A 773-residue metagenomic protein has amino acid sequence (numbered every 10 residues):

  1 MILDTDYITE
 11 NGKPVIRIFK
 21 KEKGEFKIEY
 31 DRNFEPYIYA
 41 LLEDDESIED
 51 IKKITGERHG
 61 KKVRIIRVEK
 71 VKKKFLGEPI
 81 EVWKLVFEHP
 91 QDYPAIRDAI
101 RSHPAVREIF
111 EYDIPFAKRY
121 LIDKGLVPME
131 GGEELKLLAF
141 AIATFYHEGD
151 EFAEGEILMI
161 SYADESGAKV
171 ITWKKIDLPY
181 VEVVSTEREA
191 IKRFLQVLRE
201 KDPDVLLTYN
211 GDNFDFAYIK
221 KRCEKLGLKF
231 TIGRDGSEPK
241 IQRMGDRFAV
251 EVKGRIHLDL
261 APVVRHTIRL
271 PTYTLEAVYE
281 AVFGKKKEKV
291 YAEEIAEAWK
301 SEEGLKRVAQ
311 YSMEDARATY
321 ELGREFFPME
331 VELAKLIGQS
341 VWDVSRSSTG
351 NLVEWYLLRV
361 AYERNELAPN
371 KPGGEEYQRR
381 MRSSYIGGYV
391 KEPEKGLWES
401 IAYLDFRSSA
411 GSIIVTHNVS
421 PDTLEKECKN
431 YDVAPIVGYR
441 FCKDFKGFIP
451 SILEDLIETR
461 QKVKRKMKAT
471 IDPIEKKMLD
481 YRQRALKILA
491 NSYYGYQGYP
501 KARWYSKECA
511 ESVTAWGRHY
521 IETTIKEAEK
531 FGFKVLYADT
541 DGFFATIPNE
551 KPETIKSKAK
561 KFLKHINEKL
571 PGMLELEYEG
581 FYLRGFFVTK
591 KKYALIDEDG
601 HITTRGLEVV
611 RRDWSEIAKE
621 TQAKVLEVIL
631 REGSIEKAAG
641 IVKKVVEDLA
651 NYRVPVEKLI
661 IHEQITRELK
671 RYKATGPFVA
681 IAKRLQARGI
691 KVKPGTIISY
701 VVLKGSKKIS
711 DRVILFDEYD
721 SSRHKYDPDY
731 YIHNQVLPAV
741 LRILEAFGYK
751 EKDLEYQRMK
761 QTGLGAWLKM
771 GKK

Functional and structural regions predicted by a protein language model:
M1-D202, L228-T231, M313-E314, A318-I337 (+6 more regions): DnaQ-like (DEDDh/DEDDy) 3′-5′ exonuclease domain used for proofreading and 3′-end trimming on nucleic acids
E78-I80, Y537-G542, F581, M759: Short Gly/Ser/Thr- and Asp/Glu-enriched loop/turn motifs at secondary-structure junctions
V170-I171, D177-E182, L206, F216 (+2 more regions): Active-site-proximal helix-loop-helix substrate-binding element of RNase H-like nuclease domains
F194-Y218: Proline-aspartate-enriched helix->loop->beta-strand connector
A296-H417, E475-H519, T523-E527, Y537 (+4 more regions): Common nucleic-acid-contacting/processivity interface regions adjacent to the catalytic cores of nucleic-acid enzymes
R460, G532-I547: Catalytic palm active-site di-aspartate
F543-K560: Catalytic palm subdomain of template-directed nucleic-acid polymerases, centered on the conserved carboxylate motif
K560-N567, P571-K773: C-terminal, non-catalytic extensions of nucleic-acid polymerases
